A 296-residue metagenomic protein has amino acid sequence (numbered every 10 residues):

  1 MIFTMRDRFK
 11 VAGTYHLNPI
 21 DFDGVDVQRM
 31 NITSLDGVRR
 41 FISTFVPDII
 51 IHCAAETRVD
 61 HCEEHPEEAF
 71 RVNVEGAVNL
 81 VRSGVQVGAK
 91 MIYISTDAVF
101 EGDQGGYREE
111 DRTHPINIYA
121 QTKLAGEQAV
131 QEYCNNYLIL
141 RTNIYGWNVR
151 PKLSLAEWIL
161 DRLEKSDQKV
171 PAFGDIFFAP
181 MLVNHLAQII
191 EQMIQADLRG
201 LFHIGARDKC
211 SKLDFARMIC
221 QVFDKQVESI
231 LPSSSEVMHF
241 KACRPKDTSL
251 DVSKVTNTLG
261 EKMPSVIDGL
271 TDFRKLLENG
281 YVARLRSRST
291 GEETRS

Functional and structural regions predicted by a protein language model:
M1-I49, P151: N-terminal Rossmann/SDR dinucleotide-binding element
I20, K212, S235-V252, S265: Active-site loop of classical SDR/Rossmann-like NAD(P)-dependent oxidoreductases, centered on the catalytic Tyr-X3-Lys
I32-V72: NAD(P)H-binding glycine-rich loop region in Rossmannoid oxidoreductase-like domains and their noncatalytic homologs
E64-I92: NAD(P)-cofactor binding segment of oxidoreductase domains
R71, G76-N79, V99-L140, I144-G146: Catalytic helix-loop patch of NAD(P)-dependent Rossmann-fold dehydrogenases
Q128-F178, V183-Q192: NAD(P)-dependent short-chain dehydrogenase/reductase
F173, I189, A196-K241, Y281-S287: Mid/C-terminal beta-alpha module of Rossmann-like enzyme folds, strongest in SDR-family dehydrogenases/epimerases
V266-S296: Amphipathic terminal alpha-helices
